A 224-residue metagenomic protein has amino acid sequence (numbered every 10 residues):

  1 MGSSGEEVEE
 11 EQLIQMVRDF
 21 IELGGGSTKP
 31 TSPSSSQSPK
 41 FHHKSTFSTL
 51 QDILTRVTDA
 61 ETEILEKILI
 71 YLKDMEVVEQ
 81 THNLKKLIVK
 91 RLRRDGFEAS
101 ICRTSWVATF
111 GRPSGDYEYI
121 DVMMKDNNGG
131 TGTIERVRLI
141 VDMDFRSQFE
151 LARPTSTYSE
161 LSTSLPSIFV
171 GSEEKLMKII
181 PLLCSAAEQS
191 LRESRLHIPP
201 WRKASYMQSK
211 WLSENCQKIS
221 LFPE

Functional and structural regions predicted by a protein language model:
M1-R56: Nuclease-adjacent, charged terminal/linker segments that flank catalytic cores
E66-K90: A short, highly charged nucleic-acid-interacting micro-segment common to nuclease and nuclease-linked defense proteins
R93-M123: A short acidic/basic microdomain associated with nuclease active sites
T104-V107, K125-G129, D144-Q148: Conserved beta-strand elements of beta-rich interaction domains across eukaryotes, especially beta-propellers
S114-D142: Short acidic loop-to-beta-strand element that houses the catalytic metal-binding Asp/Glu of nuclease active sites
D144-S209: Catalytic cores of nucleic-acid endonucleases
M207-E224: Intrinsically disordered, low-complexity acidic/polar and Pro/Ser/Thr-rich regulatory regions that often function as
